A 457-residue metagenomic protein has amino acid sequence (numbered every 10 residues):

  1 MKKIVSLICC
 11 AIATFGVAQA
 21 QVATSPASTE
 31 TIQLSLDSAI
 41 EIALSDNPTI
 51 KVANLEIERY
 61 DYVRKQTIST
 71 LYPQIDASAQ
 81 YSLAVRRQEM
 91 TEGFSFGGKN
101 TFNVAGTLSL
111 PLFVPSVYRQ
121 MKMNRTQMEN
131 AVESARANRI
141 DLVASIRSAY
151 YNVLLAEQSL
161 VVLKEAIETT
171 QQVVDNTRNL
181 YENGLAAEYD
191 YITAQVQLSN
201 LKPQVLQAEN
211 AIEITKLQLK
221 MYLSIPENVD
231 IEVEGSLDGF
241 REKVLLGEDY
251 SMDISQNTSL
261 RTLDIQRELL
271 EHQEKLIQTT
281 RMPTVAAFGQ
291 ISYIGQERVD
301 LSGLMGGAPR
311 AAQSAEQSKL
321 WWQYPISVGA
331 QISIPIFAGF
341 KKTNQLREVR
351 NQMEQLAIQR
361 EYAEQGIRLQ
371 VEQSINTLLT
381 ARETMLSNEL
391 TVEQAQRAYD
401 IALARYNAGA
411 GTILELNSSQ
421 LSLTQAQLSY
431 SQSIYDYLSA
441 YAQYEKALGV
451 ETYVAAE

Functional and structural regions predicted by a protein language model:
I4-L7, Q21-S28, I40, S429-E457: Acidic, low-complexity, intrinsically disordered peripheral segments
S6-G16: Bacterial N-terminal signal peptides
A20-D76, Q80, E227, V233-Q273 (+5 more regions): Bacterial Sec-pathway N-terminal export signals of envelope proteins
V22-I32, S78-L110, S236-K243, F288-I334 (+1 more regions): Small/polar, glycine/serine/threonine/aspartate-rich low-complexity segments that form flexible
V22-N152, V285, F340-T343: Short flexible linkers and secondary-structure junctions
K51-L55, I68, L112-R139, T193 (+3 more regions): Sec/SRP-type N-terminal targeting helices
D141-Q256, T377, A381: Periplasmic alpha-helical coiled-coil/stalk elements that build and connect Gram-negative outer-membrane
P203-I225, L390-V450: Short segments within alpha-helical structural elements
